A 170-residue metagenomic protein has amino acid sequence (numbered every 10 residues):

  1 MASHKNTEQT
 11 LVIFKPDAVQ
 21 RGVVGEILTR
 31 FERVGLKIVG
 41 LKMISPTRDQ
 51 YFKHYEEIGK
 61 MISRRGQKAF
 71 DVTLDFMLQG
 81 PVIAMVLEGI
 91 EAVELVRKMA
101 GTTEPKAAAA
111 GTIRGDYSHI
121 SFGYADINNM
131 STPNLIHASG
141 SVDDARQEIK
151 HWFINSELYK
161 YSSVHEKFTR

Functional and structural regions predicted by a protein language model:
M1-R170: Non-catalytic terminal and connector segments of soluble metabolic enzymes
